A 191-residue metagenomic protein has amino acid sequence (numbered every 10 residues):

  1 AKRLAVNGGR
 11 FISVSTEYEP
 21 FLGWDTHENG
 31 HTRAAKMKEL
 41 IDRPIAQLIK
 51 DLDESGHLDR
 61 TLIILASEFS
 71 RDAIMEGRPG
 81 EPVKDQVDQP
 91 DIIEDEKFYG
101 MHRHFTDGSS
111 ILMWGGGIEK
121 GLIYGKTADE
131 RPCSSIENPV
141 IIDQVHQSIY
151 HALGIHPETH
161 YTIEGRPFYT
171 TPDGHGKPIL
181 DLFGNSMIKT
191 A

Functional and structural regions predicted by a protein language model:
A1-A191: Ligand-binding pockets and gating/stacking loops
